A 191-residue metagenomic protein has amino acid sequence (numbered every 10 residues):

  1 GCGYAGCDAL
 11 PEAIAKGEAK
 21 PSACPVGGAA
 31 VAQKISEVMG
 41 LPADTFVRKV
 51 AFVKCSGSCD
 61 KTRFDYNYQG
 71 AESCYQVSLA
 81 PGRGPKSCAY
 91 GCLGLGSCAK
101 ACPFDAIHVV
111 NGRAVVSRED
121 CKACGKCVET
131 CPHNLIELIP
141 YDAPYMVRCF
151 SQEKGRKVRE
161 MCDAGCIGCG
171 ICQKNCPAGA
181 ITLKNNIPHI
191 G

Functional and structural regions predicted by a protein language model:
G1-N175, T182: Ferredoxin-type iron-sulfur electron-transfer modules and their immediate structural context
